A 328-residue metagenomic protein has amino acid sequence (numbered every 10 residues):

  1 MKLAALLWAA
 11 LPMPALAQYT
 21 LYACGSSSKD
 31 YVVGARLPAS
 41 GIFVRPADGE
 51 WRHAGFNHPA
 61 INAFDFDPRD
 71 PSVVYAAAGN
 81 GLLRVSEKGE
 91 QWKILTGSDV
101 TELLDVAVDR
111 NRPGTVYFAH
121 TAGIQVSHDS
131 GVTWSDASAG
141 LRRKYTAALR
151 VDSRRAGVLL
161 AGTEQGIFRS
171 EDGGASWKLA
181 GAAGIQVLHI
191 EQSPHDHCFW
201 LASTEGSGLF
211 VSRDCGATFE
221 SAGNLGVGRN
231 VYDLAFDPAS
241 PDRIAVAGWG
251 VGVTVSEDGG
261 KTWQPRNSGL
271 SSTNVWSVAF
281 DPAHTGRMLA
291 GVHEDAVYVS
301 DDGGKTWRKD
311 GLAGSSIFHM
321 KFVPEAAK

Functional and structural regions predicted by a protein language model:
M1-W8: Sec-dependent signal peptide recognition, specifically the positively charged N-region followed immediately by
L3, A15-K328: Extracellular glycan-interacting surfaces
